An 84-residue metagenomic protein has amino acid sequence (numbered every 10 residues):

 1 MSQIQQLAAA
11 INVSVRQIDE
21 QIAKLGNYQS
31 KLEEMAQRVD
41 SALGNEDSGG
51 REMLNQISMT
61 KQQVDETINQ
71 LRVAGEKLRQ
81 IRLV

Functional and structural regions predicted by a protein language model:
M1-V84: N-terminal secretion-targeting helices of virulence/extracellular proteins, encompassing both classical Sec signal
